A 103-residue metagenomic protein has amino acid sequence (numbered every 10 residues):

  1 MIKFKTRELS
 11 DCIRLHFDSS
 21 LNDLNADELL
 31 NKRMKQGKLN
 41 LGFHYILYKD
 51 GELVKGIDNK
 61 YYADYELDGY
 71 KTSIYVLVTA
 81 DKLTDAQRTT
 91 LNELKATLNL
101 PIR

Functional and structural regions predicted by a protein language model:
M1-Y61: Short, conserved "active-site rim" segments that organize catalytic pockets and cofactor/ligand binding
L21-N40, Y70-R103: Long, well-ordered alpha-helical scaffolding segments within enzyme catalytic domains, especially pronounced
N59-Y75: Short, surface-exposed glycine/acidic/tryptophan-bearing loops
